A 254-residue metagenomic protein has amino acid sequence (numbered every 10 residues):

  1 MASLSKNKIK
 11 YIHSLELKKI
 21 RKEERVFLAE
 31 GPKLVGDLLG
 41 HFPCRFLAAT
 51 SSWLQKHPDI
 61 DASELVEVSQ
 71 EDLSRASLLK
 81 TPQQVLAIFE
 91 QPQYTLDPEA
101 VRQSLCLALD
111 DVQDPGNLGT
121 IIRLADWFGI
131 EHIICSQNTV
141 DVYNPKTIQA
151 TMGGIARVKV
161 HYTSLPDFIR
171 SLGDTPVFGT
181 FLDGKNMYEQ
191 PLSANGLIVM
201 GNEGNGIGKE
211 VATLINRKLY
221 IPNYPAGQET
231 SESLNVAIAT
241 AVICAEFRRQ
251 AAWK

Functional and structural regions predicted by a protein language model:
M1-L54, T139-V140: Boundary-proximal intrinsically disordered activation/regulatory segments immediately upstream of a helical core
M1-S3, A29, V66-S69, V158-D167: Short acidic-hydrophobic, aromatic-tinged amphipathic segments that line or gate anion-handling sites
G31, Q113-I121, S231-A239: Amphipathic alpha-helical repeat scaffolds
L65-E90: Glycine/small-residue-rich loop that forms an oxyanion/phosphate-binding "nest" at active or ligand-binding sites
V68-E71, D110, S136-Q137, K159 (+1 more regions): Short beta->alpha connector loops at strand-helix junctions that form conserved, small/polar/Pro-enriched
P98-G184: RNA substrate-binding interface of SAM-dependent RNA methyltransferases
W127-F128, V142-G154, K209, T213-K254: Structured adenosyl-cofactor binding patch, chiefly the S-adenosyl-L-methionine
G179-S231: Active-site/ligand-binding-proximal alpha/beta "capping" segment
